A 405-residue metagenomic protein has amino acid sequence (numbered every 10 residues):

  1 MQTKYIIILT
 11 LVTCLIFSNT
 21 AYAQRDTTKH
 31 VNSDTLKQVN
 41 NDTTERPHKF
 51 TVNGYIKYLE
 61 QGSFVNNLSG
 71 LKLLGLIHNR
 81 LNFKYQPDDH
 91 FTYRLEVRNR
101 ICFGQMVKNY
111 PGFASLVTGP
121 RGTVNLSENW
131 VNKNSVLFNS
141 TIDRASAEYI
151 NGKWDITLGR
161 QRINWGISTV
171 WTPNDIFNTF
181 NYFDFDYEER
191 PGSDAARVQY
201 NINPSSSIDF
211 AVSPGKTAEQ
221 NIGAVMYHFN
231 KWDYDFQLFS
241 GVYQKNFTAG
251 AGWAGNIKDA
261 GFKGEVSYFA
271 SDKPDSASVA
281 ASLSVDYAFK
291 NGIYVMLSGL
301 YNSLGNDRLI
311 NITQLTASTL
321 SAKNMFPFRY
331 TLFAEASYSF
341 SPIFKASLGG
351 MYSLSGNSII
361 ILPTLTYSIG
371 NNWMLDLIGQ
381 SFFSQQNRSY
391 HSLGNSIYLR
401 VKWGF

Functional and structural regions predicted by a protein language model:
K37, D42-N67, S206: Transmembrane beta-strand segments of Gram-negative outer membrane beta-barrel proteins
G54-G62, L95-N99, L158-R160, F210-P214 (+6 more regions): Transmembrane beta-barrel strands of outer-membrane/channel proteins
L71-I77, F138-D143, I150, R190-D194 (+7 more regions): Residues that define the transmembrane beta-barrel architecture of outer-membrane proteins
F83-P87, E148-N151, Y200-I202, H228-K231 (+8 more regions): Residue-level signature of outer-membrane beta-barrel architecture
K84-S207, S384: Outer membrane beta-barrel
D89-Y93, K153-I156, S205-I208, D233-L238 (+4 more regions): Repeated loop/turn-to-beta-strand initiation elements of outer-membrane beta-barrel proteins
N256-G349: Detector for outer-membrane/organellar transmembrane beta-barrel domains, recognizing the amphipathic beta-strand
A334, Y338, Y367, N372-M374 (+2 more regions): Outer-membrane beta-barrel "beta-signal"
